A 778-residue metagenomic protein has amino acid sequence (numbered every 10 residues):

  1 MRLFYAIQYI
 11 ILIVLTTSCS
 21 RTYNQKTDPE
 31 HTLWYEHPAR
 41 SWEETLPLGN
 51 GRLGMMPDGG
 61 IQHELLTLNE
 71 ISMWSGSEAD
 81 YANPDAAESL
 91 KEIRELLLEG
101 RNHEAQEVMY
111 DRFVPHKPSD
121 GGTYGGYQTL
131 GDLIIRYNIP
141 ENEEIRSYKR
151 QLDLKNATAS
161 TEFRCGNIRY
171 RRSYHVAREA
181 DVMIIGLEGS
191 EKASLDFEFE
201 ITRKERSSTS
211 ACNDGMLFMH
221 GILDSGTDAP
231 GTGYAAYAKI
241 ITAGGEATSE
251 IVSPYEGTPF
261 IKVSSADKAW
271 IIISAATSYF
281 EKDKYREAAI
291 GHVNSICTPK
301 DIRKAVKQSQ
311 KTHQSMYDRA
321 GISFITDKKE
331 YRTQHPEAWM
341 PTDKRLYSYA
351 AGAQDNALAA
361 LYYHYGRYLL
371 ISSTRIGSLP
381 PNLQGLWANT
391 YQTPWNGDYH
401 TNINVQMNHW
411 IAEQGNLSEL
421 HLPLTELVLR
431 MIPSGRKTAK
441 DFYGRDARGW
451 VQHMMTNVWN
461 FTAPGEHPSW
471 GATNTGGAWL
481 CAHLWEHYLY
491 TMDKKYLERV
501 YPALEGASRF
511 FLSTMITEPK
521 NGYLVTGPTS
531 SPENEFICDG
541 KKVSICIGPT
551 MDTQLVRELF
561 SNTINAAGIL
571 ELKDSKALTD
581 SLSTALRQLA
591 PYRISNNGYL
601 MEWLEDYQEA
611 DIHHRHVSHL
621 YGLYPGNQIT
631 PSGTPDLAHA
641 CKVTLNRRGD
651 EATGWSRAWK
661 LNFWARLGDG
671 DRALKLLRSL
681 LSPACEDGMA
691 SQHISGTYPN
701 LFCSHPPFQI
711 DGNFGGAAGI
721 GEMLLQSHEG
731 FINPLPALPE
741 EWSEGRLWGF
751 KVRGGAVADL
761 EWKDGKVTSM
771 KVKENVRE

Functional and structural regions predicted by a protein language model:
M1-A6: Positively charged n-region of N-terminal signal peptides that target proteins for export
T17-S18: C-terminal motif of bacterial Sec signal peptides marking the signal peptidase cleavage site
Y23-P468, T475, L484-Y488, S508 (+10 more regions): Aromatic-residue-lined binding/catalytic grooves and analogous aromatic/hydrophobic interfacial grooves in multimeric
S190-A193, S372-G377, H487-E498, F510-Y523 (+4 more regions): Secondary-structure transition/capping motifs at alpha-helix termini and the adjoining loop/turn into the next element
G385, N389, N402, L524-P528 (+3 more regions): C-terminal catalytic domain of Rieske-type non-heme iron oxygenases
N404, T473-H487, Y496-S513, S656 (+3 more regions): Extended, hydrophobic alpha-helical segments in both membrane/secreted and soluble proteins
G506, F510-A566: Acidic/histidine-rich catalytic neighborhood
N700-R777: C-terminal structured "cap/appendage" subdomains that terminate the fold
